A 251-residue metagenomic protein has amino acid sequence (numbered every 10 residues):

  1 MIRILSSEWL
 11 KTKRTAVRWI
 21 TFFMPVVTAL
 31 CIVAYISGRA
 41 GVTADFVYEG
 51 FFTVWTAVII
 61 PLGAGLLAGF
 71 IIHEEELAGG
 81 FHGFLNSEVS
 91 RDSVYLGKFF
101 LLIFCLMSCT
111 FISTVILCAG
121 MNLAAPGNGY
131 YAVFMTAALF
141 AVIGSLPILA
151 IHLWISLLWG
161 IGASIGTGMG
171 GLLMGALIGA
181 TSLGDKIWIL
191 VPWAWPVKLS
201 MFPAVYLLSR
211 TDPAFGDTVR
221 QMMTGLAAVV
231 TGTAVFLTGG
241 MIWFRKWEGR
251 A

Functional and structural regions predicted by a protein language model:
M1-P25, R250: Aromatic- and glycine-rich beta-strand/loop motifs that create alpha-glucan
M24, A29-A64, A68-G69, F100-I161 (+4 more regions): Secretory targeting signals
R39-A40, H73-E76, G80, I116 (+7 more regions): Membrane-interfacial segments
F46, G171-K246, A251: Terminal transmembrane helical anchor/hairpin motif
F70-F104: Helix-loop-helix units of permease transmembrane domains in multi-pass membrane transporters, especially ABC
I161-L173: Alpha-helical transmembrane segments of multi-pass membrane transporters/permeases
